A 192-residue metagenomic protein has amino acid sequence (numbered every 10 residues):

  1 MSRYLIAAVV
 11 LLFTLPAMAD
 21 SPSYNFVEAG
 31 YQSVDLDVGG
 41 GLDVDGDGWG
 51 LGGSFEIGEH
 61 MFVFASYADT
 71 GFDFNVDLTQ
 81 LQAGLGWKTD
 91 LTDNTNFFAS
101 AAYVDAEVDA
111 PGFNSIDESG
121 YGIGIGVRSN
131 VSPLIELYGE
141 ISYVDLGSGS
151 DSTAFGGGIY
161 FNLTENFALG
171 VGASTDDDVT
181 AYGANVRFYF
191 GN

Functional and structural regions predicted by a protein language model:
M1-Y24, N192: Cleavable N-terminal export/targeting peptides
M18-G71, N192: Short glycine/proline- and aromatic-enriched beta-strand/turn motifs that initiate or cap beta-hairpins
S23-N25, D45-W49, D77-L81, D105 (+3 more regions): Residues that define the transmembrane beta-barrel architecture of outer-membrane proteins
Y24, A83, F155-E165, V179-N192: Outer-membrane beta-barrel "beta-signal"
V27, E59-A65, T92-F97, V131-G139 (+2 more regions): Repeated loop/turn-to-beta-strand initiation elements of outer-membrane beta-barrel proteins
V27-A29, G53, V63-A65, L85 (+5 more regions): Membrane-embedded beta-strand positions of outer-membrane beta-barrel proteins
Y31-D37, I57-E59, Y67-D73, T89 (+5 more regions): Transmembrane beta-strands of outer-membrane beta-barrel pores
Q80-Q82, G86-K88, N94-V144: Detector for outer-membrane/organellar transmembrane beta-barrel domains, recognizing the amphipathic beta-strand
